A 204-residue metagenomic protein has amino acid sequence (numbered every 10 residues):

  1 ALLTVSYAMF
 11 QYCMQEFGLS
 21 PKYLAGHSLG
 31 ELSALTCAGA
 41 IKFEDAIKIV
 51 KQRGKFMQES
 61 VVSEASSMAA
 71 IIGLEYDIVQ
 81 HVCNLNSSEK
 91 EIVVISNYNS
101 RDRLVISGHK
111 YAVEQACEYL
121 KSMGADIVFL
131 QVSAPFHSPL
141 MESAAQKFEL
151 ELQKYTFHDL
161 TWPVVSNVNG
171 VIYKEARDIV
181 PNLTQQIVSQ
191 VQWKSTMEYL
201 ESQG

Functional and structural regions predicted by a protein language model:
A1, S28-L29, I41, K48: An amphipathic alpha-helix/helix-turn recognition signal
A1-P21, T156-G204: Acyltransferase/transacylase module recognition
L2, A25-G26, V105-I106: Conserved SAM-binding loop
T4-Q11, E31, E44, K51 (+2 more regions): A broad detector of short, well-ordered amphipathic alpha-helices that serve as recognition/interaction surfaces
S6, K22-G30, A34, K42: Gly/Ala-rich beta-loop-alpha elbow adjacent to hydrolase catalytic centers
Y7, M14, A34-L35, I47 (+3 more regions): Residues within alpha-helical segments
Q15-G18, G26-H27, G39: Short, charge-rich binding segments
A38-S189: Alpha/beta catalytic cores of group-transfer enzymes, especially the acyltransferase/condensing modules of polyketide
